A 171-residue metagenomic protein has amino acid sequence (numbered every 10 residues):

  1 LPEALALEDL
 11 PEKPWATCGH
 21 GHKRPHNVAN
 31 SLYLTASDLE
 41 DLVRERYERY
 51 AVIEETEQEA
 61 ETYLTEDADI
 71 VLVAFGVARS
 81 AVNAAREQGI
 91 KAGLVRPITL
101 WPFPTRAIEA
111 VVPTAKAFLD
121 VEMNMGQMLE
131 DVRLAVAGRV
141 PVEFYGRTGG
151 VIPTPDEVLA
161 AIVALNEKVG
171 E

Functional and structural regions predicted by a protein language model:
L1, S80-V82, F103-P104, Q127-E130 (+1 more regions): Short active-site-adjacent structural elements
L1-H20, K116, M123-E130, L134-E143: Terminal amphipathic helices with adjacent charged low-complexity linkers/tails
L1-T62: Conformationally flexible catalytic loops at phosphate/diphosphate-handling active centers
L7, T62-E66, A110-P113, L134: Solvent-exposed alpha-helices and their adjacent loops that cap or buttress functional pockets in soluble metabolic
K13, C18-N27, V71, I98-A107 (+1 more regions): An N-terminal assembly and electron-transfer interface module characteristic of large anaerobic redox and radical
T56-V95, W101-A107: Redox- and metal-dependent alpha/beta enzyme cores, enriched for Fe-S-associated oxidoreductases and cofactor-handling
E122-E171: Peripheral docking tails and interdomain loops at the edges of cofactor- or intermediate-handling domains
